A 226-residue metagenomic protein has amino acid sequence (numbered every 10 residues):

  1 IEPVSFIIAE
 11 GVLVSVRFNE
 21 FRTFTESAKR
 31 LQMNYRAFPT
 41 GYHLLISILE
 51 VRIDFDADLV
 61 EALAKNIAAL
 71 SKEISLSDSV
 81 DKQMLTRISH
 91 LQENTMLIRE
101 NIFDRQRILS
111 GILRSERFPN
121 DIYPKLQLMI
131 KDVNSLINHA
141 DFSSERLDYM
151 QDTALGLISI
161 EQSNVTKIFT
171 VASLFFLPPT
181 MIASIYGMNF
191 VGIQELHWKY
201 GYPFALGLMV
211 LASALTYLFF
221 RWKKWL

Functional and structural regions predicted by a protein language model:
I1-P119, L128, D132-H139, E195 (+1 more regions): Peripheral, non-transmembrane regulatory/ligand-interaction domains of membrane transport proteins
S110-P124, M150-E161: Long amphipathic alpha-helical coiled-coil segments
K131-L226: Hydrophobic alpha-helical transmembrane segments and their immediately adjacent juxtamembrane loops
